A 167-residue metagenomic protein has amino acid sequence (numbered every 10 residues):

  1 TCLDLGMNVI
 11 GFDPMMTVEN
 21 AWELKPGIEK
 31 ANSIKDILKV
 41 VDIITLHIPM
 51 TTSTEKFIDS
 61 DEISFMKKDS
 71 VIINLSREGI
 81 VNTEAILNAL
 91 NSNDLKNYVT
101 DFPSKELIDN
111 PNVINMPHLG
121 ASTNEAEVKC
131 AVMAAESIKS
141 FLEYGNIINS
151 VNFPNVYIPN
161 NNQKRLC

Functional and structural regions predicted by a protein language model:
T1, I43, A85, M133-S140: Alpha-helical scaffold segments in soluble metabolic enzymes
T1-I10: NAD(P)+-binding Rossmann beta1-loop-alpha1 motif at the extreme N-terminus of oxidoreductases
L5, A89-N93, D101, S137-G145: Change "in soluble alpha/beta enzymes" to "in soluble alpha/beta proteins
L5, L24-G27, D109-N112: Short, structured coil segments at secondary-structure junctions
P14-E106, S122: Rossmann-like adenosine-cofactor binding region
I108-P111, G120-C167: NAD(P)-dependent dehydrogenase/reductase Rossmann-like domain
